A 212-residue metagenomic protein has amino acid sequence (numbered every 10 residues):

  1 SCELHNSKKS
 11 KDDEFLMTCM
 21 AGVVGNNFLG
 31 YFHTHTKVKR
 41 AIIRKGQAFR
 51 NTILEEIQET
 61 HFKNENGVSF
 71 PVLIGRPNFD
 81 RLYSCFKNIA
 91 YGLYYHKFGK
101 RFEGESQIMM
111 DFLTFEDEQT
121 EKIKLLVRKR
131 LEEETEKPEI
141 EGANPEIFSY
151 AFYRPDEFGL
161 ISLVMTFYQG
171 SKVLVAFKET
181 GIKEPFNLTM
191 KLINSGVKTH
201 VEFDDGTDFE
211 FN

Functional and structural regions predicted by a protein language model:
C2-M20: Short Cys/His-centered divalent metal-binding micro-motifs
H5, H33-H35, H61, H96 (+1 more regions): Histidine (H) residue identity feature
S7, G30-K45: Short Fe-S-cluster ligation motifs
L16, F28-Y31: N-terminal accessory/assembly segment that mediates macromolecular interactions
A21-N26: Intrinsically disordered, low-complexity regulatory regions of eukaryotic proteins
V38-F79: Short flanking/linker segments adjacent to small metal-binding domains or redox-active Cys/His motifs
G67-N212: C-terminal, charged low-complexity interaction regions
